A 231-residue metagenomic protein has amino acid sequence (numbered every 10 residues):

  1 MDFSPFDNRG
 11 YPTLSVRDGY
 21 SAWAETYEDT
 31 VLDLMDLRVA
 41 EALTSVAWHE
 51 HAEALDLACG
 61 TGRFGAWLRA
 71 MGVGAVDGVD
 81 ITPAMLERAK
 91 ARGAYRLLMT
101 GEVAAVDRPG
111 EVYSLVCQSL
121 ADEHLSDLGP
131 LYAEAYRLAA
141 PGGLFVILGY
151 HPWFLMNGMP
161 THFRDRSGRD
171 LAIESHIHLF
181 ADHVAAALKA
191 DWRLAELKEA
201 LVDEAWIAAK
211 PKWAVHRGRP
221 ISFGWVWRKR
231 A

Functional and structural regions predicted by a protein language model:
M1-H49, R63, W67, I207: Conserved class I S-adenosyl-L-methionine
L55-L57, T61-A105: Class I SAM-dependent methyltransferase SAM/SAH-binding core
A104-V116: A short acidic, Gly/Pro-enriched loop at the edge of an enzyme's catalytic core that lines a small-molecule cofactor
L115-D127: A short SAM/SAH-binding and catalytic strip from SAM-dependent methyltransferases
G129-P141: A short glycine-rich, Lys/Arg-flanked "PGG" loop and its adjoining helix->strand segment in the class I
L144-E174: Conserved class I S-adenosyl-L-methionine
S175-K198: Short alpha-helix
K210-A231: Core SAM-dependent methyltransferase catalytic element
